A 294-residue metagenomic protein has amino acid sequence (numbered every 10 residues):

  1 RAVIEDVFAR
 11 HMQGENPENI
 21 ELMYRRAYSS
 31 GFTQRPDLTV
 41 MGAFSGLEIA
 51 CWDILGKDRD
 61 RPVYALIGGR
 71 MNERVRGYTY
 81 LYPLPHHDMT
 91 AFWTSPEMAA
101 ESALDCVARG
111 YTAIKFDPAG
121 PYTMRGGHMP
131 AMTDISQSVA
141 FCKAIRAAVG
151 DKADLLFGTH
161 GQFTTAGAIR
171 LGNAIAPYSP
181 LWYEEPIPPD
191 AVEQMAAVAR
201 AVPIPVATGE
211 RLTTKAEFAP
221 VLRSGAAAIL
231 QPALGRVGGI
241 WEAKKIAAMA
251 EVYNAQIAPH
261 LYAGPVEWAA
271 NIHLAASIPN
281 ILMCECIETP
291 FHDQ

Functional and structural regions predicted by a protein language model:
R1-D58: Metal- or metallocofactor-binding catalytic centers and their adjacent structured scaffolds across diverse enzyme
E5, A9, F44, E48 (+8 more regions): Predominant activation on well-ordered alpha-helical scaffold segments within soluble catalytic domains
F8, L47, D60, I114 (+6 more regions): Conserved, mostly hydrophobic/aromatic
F44, D134, F157-T164, E184-I187 (+3 more regions): Glycine- and other small-residue-rich loops at beta-strand/loop junctions that grip anionic moieties
E48-M89, R109: Glycine-rich, aromatic-flanked loop segments that form ligand/cofactor-binding clefts across common enzyme folds
R74, Y78-A196, A201: Metal-dependent enolase-superfamily TIM-barrel catalytic cores that perform enediolate-based chemistry
N173, S179, D190-Q294: Shared catalytic-loop signature of beta/alpha-barrel
